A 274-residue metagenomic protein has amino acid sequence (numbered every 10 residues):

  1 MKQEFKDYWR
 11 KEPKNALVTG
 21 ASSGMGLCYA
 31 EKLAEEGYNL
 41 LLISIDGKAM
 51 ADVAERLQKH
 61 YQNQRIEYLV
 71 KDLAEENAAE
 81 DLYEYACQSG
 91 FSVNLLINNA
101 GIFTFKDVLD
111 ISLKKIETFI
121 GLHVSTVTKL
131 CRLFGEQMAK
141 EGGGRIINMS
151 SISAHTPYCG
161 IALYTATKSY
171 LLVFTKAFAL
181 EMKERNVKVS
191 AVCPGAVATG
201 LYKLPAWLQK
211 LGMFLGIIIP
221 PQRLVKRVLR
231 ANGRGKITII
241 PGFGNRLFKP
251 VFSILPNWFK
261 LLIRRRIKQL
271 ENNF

Functional and structural regions predicted by a protein language model:
S22-S23: Conserved glycine-rich cofactor-binding loop
Y38-D52: Conserved glycine-rich Rossmann-like NAD(P)H-binding loop of the short-chain dehydrogenase/reductase
N99-T104: Conserved NAD(P)H cofactor-binding loop of Rossmann-fold oxidoreductase domains
D107-V108, K115-I120: Substrate-binding pocket helix/loop in short-chain dehydrogenase/reductase
C131, T167: Active-site helix of classical SDR
S151: Residue(s) in the substrate-gating loop at a strand-loop-helix junction that position the organic substrate next
L180-F243: SDR active-site lid
